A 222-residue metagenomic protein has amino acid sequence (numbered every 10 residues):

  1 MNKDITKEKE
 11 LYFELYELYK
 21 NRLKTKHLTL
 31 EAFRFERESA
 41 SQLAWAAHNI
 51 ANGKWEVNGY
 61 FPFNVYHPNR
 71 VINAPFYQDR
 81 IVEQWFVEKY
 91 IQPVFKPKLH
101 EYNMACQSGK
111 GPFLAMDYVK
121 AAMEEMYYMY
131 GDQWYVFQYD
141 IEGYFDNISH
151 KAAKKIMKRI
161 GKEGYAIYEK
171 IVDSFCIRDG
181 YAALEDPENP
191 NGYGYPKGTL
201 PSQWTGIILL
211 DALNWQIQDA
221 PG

Functional and structural regions predicted by a protein language model:
M1-N49: Non-catalytic, polymerase-adjacent accessory regions of viral genome-replication enzymes
N2, V87-Y139, G143-S149: Active-site-proximal segment of RNA-dependent polymerases
K9-T25, E56-F61, E88-F95, A182: Short, compositionally biased low-complexity segments
N21-F33, F63-N73, H100-Y102: Glycine-/proline-rich flexible loop or hinge segments
A40, A44, D79-Q84, E88 (+5 more regions): Non-catalytic, well-ordered alpha-helical scaffold segments
A46-P68, I81, I167-E185: Reverse-transcriptase-like RNA-dependent polymerase core
P68-H100, N191-D219: Conserved pre-motif C helix in the palm subdomain of viral-like polymerases
A122-G222: Conserved polymerase palm-domain catalytic core
